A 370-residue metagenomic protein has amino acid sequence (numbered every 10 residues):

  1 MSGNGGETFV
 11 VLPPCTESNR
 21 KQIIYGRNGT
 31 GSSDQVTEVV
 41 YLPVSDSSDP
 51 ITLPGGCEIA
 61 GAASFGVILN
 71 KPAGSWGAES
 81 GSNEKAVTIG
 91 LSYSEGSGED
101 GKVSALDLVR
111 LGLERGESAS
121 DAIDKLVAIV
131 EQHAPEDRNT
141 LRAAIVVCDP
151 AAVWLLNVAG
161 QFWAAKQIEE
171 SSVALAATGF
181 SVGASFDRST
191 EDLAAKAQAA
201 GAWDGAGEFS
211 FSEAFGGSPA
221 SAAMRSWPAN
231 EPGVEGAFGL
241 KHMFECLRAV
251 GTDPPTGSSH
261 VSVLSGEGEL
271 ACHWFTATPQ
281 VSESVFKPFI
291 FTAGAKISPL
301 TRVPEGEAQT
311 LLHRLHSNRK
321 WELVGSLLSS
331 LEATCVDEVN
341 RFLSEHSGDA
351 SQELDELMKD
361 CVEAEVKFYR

Functional and structural regions predicted by a protein language model:
S2-L106, K125-G239, G257: A contiguous strand-loop segment
G81, V87, Q132, L155 (+7 more regions): Residue-level preference for alpha-helix termini and adjacent loops
D107-R115: Second-shell loop/turn segments in exported
R115-I123: Short, charged, surface-exposed loops that flank catalytic or proteolytic processing sites
R248-K359, V366-Y369: Substrate-recognition/cap regions that form aromatic- and gly/pro-loop-enriched pockets for small-molecule ligands
